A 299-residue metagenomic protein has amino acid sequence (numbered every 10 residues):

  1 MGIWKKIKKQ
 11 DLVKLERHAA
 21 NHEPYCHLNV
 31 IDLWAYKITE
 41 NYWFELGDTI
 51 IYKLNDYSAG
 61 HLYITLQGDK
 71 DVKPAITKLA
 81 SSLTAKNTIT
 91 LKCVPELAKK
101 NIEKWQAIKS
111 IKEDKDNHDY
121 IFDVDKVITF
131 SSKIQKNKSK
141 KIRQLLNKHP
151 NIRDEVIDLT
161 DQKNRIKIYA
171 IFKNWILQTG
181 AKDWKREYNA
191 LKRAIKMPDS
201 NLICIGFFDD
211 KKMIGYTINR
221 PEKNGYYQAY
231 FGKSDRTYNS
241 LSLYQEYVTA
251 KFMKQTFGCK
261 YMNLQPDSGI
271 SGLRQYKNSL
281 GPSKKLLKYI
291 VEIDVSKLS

Functional and structural regions predicted by a protein language model:
I3-L33: Short Lys/Arg-enriched alpha/beta "domain-start" segment
E23, H27-L97, F208-R236: Conserved donor-binding loop and adjoining core beta-sheet/short helix segment in diverse acyl/aminoacyl transferases
T88-K104, D116-D119: Short, glycine/charge-rich beta-strand/loop segments that flank catalytic centers and engage negatively charged groups
T90-K92, E155, K260-L264: Short catalytic-loop micro-motif centered on adjacent basic/acidic residues
K99-S110, Y276-K277: Short, aromatic/basic amphipathic alpha-helical patches
A107-A181: Acyltransferase donor/substrate-recognition loop-hinge adjacent to the catalytic core
T160-K212: Short, conserved active-site entrance elements at the starts or edges of catalytic domains
N201-V295: Aromatic (often tryptophan-rich) hydrophobic motifs at membrane interfaces
